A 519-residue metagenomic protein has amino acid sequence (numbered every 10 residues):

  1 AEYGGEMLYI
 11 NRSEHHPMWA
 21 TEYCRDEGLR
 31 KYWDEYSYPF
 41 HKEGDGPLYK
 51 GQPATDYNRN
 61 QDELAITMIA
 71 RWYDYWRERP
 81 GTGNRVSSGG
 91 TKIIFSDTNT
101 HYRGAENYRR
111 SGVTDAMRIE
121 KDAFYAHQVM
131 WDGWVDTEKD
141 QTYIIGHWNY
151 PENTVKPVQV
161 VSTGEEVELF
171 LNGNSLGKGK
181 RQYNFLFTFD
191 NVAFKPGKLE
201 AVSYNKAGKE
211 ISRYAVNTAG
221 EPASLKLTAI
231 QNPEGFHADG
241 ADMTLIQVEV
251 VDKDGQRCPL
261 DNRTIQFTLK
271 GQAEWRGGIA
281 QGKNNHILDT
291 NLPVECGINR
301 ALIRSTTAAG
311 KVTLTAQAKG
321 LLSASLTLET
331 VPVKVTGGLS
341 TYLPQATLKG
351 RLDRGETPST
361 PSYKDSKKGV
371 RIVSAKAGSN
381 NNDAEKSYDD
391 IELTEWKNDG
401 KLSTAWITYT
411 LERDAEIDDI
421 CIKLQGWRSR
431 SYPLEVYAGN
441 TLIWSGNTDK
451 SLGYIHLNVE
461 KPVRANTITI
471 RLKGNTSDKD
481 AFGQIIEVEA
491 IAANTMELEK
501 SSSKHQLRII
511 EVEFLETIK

Functional and structural regions predicted by a protein language model:
A1-A123, H127, D136-P151, Q182 (+1 more regions): Substrate-binding/catalytic cleft of secreted carbohydrate-active enzymes, primarily glycoside hydrolases
D132-P157, I211, N217-L245, E249-C258 (+1 more regions): Short S/T/G/P-enriched beta-strand
V155, T163-E165, L169-L176, R213-A215 (+2 more regions): Short flexible loop/turn segments that cap and initiate beta-strands
V160-V161, V202-S203, A241-P259, I265 (+2 more regions): Beta-strand-rich structural segments
V161-E166, L260, D414-A415, R428-S431: Short proline/glycine-enriched turn/loop motifs at strand-loop junctions of beta-rich domains
F189-F194, T290-T307: Short, hydrophobic beta-strand segments
T347-R413, K423-S429, P433-L434, D478 (+1 more regions): Disordered, acidic Ser/Thr/Pro-rich linker "stalks" and the adjacent N-terminal cap of the next globular domain
K461-D478: Noncatalytic modules at the cell exterior or secretory-pathway interfaces, chiefly beta-strand-rich lectin/adhesion
